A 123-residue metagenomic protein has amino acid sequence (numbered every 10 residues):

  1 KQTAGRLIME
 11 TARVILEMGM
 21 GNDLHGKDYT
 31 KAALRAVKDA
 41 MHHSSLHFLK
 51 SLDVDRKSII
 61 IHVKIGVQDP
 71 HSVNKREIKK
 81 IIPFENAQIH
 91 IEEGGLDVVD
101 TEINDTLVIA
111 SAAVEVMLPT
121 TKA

Functional and structural regions predicted by a protein language model:
K1-I8: Short, Lys/Arg-enriched N-terminal segments with co-localized hydrophobic residues within the first ~10-30 amino acids
L7, L52-V54, D105: Sterically constrained small-residue positions within well-ordered secondary structures of folded domains
E10-D53, Q68-V73, A113-A123: Conserved mixed alpha/beta catalytic, RNA-binding, or beta-rich assembly cores of soluble enzyme, regulatory
D55-I59: Short, charge-patterned binding micro-sites
I60-D100: Mid-chain, well-packed structural core segment of small domains
F84-A123: C-terminal edge-of-domain segments
